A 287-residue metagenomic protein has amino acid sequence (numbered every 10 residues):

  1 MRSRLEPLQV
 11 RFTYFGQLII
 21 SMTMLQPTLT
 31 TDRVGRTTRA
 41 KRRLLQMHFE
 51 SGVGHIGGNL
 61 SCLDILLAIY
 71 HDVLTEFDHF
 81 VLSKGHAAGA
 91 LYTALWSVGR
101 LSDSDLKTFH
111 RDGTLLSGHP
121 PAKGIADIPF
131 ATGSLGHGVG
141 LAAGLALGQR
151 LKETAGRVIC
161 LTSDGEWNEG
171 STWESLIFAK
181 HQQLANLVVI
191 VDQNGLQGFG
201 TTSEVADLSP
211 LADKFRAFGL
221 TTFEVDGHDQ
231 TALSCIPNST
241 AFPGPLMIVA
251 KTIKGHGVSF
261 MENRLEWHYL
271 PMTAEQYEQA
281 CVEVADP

Functional and structural regions predicted by a protein language model:
M1-M22: N-terminal amphipathic/basic-hydrophobic helices that include classical n-h-c signal peptides and signal-anchor
T37-G52, D192-N194: N-terminal capping segment at the start of a domain
M47-E50, N59-H181: Cofactor-binding active-site loop characterized by glycine-rich and histidine/acidic residues
D78-F80, G156-C160, L187, F242-T252: Generic beta-sheet signal
L135, H181-D207, L211-K214, E224: A short, conserved beta-to-alpha structural element at the edge of catalytic cores that scaffolds binding
T154, S203-I236, E283-A285: Conserved thiamine diphosphate
E169-N194, M247-K251: A short alpha/beta connector and helix-capping loop motif
Q230-P287: Glycine/aspartate-rich loop-and-adjacent alpha/beta segment that forms the canonical ThDP
